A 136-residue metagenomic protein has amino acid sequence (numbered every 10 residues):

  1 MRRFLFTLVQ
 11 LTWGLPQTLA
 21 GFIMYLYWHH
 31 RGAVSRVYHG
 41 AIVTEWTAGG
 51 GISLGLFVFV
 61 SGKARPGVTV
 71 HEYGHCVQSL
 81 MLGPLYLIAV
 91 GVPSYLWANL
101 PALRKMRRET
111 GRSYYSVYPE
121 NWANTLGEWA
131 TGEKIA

Functional and structural regions predicted by a protein language model:
M1-H39, V43-A48, L87-A136: Metalloprotease/metallohydrolase-associated module, dominated by Zn2+-dependent proteases
G40-R65: Active-site scaffold of zinc-dependent metalloenzymes
G62, V77-Q78, G127: Activation segment
G67-S79: Active-site recognition of the HExxH zinc-binding catalytic motif
Q78-M81, T131: Hydrophobic/aromatic-lined pockets within catalytic cores
M81-L87: Membrane-interfacial alpha-helical segments at the cytosolic side of multi-pass membrane proteins
